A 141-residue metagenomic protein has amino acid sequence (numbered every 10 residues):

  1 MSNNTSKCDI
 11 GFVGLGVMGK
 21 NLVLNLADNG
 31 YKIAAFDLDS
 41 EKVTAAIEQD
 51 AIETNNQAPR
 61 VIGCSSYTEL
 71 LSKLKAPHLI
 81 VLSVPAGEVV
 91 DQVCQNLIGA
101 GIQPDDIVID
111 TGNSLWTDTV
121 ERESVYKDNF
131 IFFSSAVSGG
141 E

Functional and structural regions predicted by a protein language model:
M1-H78, D105, F133, E141: NAD(P)+-binding Rossmann beta1-loop-alpha1 motif at the extreme N-terminus of oxidoreductases
I10, D91-Q95, L115-E141: Rossmann-fold dinucleotide-binding core
L38, V84, V137: Active-site loop/turn elements of alpha/beta-hydrolase fold enzymes, especially the short glycine-/histidine-rich
K42, E88-V93: Alpha4-beta5-alpha5 switch/output surface of CheY-like receiver
L71, V81, V89-V90: Glycine/alanine-rich phosphate-binding loops at beta-alpha junctions
H78-V81, I109: N-terminal Rossmann-like NAD(P) cofactor-binding module of classical short-chain dehydrogenase/reductase
V84-A86, N113: Short glycine-/small-residue-rich Rossmann-like dinucleotide-binding loops
I98-P104: Short, conserved loop/helix-junction motifs that constitute active-site signature segments in enzyme catalytic cores
